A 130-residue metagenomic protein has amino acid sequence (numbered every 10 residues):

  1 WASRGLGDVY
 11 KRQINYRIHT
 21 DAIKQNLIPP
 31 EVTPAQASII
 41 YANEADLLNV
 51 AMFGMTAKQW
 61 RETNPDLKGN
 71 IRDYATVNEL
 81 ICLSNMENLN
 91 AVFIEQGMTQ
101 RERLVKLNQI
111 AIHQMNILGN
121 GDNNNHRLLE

Functional and structural regions predicted by a protein language model:
W1-Y10: Single conserved hydrophobic/aromatic residue that forms the stacking wall/gate of nucleotide- or nucleobase-binding
R12-E130: Basic amphipathic recognition helices
